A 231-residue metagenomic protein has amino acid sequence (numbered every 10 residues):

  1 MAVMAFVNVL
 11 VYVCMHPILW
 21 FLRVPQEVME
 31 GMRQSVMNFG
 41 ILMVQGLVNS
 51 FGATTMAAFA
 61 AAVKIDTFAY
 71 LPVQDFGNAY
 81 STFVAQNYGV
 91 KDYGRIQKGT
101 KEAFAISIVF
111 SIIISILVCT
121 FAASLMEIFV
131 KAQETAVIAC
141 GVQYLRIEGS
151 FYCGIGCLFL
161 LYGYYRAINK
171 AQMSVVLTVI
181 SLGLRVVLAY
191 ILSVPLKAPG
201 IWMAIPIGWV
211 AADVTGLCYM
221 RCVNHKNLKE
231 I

Functional and structural regions predicted by a protein language model:
M1, Q34, A60-V63, S107 (+4 more regions): Residue-level recognition of transmembrane alpha-helices in multi-pass small-molecule transporters/permeases
M1-W20, A58-I116, T120-A122, I155-N169 (+1 more regions): Small-residue-rich hydrophobic transmembrane alpha-helices
V7, V13-H16, R33-V36, F121 (+2 more regions): C-terminal transmembrane helix end/exit motif
H16-P17, L42, G46, T82 (+5 more regions): Transmembrane alpha-helix boundary and packing residues in multipass membrane permease domains and related
L19-M29, F51-A58, F121-E148: Interfacial segments at transmembrane-helix termini and the short loops linking adjacent helices
Q26, E30-A79: Transmembrane helical elements of multi-pass membrane transporters/channels
Q26, S124, L182-V214, C218: Membrane-interface helix-loop junctions in multi-pass transport and translocation proteins
